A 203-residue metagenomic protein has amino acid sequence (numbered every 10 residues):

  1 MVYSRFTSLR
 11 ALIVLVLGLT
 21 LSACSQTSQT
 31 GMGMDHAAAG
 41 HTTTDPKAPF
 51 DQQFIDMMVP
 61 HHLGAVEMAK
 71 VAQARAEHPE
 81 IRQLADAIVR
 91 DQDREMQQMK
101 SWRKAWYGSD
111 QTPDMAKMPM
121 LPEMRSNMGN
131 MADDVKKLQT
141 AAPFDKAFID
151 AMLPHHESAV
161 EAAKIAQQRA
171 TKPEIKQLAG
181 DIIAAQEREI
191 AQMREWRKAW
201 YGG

Functional and structural regions predicted by a protein language model:
V2-I13: Bacterial N-terminal signal peptides that target proteins for export
T20-A23: C-terminal motif of bacterial Sec signal peptides marking the signal peptidase cleavage site
S25-G203: All-alpha RGS (Regulator of G-protein Signaling) helical domain and cognate RGS-like helical scaffolds
